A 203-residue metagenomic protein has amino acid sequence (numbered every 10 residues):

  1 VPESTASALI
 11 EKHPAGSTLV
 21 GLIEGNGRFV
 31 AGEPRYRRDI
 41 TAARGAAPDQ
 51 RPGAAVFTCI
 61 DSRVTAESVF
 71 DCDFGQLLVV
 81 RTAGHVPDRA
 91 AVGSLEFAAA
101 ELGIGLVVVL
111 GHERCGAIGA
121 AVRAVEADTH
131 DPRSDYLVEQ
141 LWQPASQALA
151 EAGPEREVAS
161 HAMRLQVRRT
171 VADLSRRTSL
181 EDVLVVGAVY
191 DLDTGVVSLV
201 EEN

Functional and structural regions predicted by a protein language model:
V1-D49, G75, G84-G93, F97-L102 (+1 more regions): Divalent-metal-activated hydrolytic enzyme cores
F57-C59, R81, V108-H112, V186-D191: Short beta-strand segments
F57-S94: Active-site cofactor/substrate anionic-group-binding motifs, chiefly glycine- and Lys/Arg-rich phosphate-binding loops
D61-R63, H112-A117: Gly/Ser/Thr-rich loops at beta-strand to alpha-helix junctions that form or flank small-molecule/cofactor-binding
G105: Short acidic/polar active-site loop segments enriched in Thr and Asp
